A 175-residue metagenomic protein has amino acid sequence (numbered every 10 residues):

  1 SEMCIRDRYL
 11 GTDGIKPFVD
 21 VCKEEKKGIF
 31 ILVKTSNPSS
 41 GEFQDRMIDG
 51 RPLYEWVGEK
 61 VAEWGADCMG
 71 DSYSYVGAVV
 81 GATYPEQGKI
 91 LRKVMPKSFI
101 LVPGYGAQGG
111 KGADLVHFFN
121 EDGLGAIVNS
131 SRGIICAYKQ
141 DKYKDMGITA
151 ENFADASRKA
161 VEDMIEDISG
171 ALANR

Functional and structural regions predicted by a protein language model:
S1-I5: Short, small-residue-biased leader/transition segments that mark boundaries at the very start of proteins
R6-G77: Conserved anion-binding
T12, R51, E55, P85 (+2 more regions): Electropositive phosphate-/nucleotide-binding environments in soluble metabolic enzymes
P17-D20, W56, I90-K93, D114-H117 (+2 more regions): Alpha-helical scaffolding segments of alpha/beta enzyme cores, especially the outer helices of TIM-barrel or partial
V21, E25, K60, W64-C68 (+4 more regions): Change "in soluble alpha/beta enzymes" to "in soluble alpha/beta proteins
E25-F30, N120-I127, D155: A polyampholytic, Gly/Pro-enriched intrinsically disordered region
A78, A82-N129, G133-Q140: A C-terminal functional module that forms or caps the active site or interfaces directly with catalytic machinery
L115-E121, C136-R175: C-terminal helical cap(s) of enzyme catalytic domains, especially alpha/beta-barrels
